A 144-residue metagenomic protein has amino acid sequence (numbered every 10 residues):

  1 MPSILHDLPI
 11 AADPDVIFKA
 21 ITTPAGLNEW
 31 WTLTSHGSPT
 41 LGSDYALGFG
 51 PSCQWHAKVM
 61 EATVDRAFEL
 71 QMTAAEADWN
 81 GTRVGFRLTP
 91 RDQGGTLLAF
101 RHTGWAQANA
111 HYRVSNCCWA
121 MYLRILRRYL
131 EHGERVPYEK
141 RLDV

Functional and structural regions predicted by a protein language model:
M1, G50-S52, A77-W79: Glycine-centered tight beta-turn/hairpin loop motif at sheet-sheet or coil-to-beta transitions
L5-H6, A12, V16, T22-K58 (+2 more regions): Short beta-edge strand/loop motif at the mouth of beta-sheet-based domains
L8, H56-E61, T82-P90: Hydrophobic/aromatic beta-strand elements that line small-molecule binding cavities or substrate pockets in beta-rich
I21, W31, M72, L130: Short, flexible helix/strand-to-coil boundary loops that buttress conserved ligand/catalytic motifs in alpha/beta
D44-G50, E69-A75, F100-H102: Short beta-strand segments that buttress and anchor functional surface loops
T63-F68, Q93: Short, conserved beta-turn/loop elements at beta-strand boundaries and strand-helix junctions
A74-L126, P137-E139: Beta-strand/loop substructures that line and gate deep hydrophobic ligand-binding cavities in soluble
R128-V144: Short, highly charged C-terminal tails/helix-capping segments
